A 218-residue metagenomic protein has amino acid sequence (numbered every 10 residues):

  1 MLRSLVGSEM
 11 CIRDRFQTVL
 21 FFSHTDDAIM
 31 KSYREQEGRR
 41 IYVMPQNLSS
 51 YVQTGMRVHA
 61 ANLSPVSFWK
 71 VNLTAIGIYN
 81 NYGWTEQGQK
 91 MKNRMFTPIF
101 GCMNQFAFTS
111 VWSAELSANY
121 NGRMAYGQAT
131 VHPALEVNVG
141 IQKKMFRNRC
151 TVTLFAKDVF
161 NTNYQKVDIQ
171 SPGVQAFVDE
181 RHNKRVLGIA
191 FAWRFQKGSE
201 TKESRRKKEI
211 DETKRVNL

Functional and structural regions predicted by a protein language model:
M1-G7, I12: Single conserved hydrophobic/aromatic residue that forms the stacking wall/gate of nucleotide- or nucleobase-binding
L5, S64-F68, M145-R147, H182: A generic beta-sheet turn/junction motif
S8-E9, Q17-V19, R57-A61, G101-M103 (+2 more regions): Outer-membrane beta-barrel architecture
Q17-T74, G88-Q89, I99: Outer membrane beta-barrel strand-and-loop segments of large Gram-negative receptors, especially TonB-dependent
F21, T74-I78, S117-N121: Histidine- and/or cysteine-centered catalytic micro-motif in compact active-site loops
H24-M30, V66, K70, Y79-Q87 (+3 more regions): Gram-negative outer-membrane beta-barrel proteins
R40-N47, G83-K90, M124-Q128, V174-V178: Extracellular loop and loop/strand-boundary signature of outer-membrane beta-barrel proteins
N93-L218: Conserved C-terminal beta-signal and adjacent last beta-strands/turns of outer-membrane beta-barrel proteins
